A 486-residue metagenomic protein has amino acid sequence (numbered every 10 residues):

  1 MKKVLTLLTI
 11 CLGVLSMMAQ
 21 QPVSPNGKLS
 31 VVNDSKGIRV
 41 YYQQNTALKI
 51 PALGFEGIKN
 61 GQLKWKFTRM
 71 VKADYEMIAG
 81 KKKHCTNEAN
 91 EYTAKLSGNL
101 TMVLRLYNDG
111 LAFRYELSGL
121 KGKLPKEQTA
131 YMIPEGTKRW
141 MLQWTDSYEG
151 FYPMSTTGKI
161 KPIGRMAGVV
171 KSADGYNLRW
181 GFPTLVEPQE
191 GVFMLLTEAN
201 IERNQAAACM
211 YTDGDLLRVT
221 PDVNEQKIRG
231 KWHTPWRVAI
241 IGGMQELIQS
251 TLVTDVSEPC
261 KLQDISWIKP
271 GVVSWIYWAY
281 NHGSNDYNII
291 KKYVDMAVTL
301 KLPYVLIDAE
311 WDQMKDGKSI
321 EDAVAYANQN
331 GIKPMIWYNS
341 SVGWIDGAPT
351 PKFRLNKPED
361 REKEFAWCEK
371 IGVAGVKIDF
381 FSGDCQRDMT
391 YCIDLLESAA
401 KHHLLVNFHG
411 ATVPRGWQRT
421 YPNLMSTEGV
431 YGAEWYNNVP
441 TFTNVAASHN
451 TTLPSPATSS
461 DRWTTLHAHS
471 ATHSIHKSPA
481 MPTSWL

Functional and structural regions predicted by a protein language model:
M1-Q21: Bacterial Sec-dependent N-terminal signal peptides
Q21-V253: N-terminal accessory beta-strand-rich subdomains and adjacent acidic, glycine-rich linkers that precede catalytic cores
T157, P183-T184, V294, V324 (+1 more regions): Short amphipathic alpha-helical segments and helix-helix/interface helices
R229-Y304: An acidic-aromatic substrate-binding cleft motif
D308-P482: Aromatic- and carboxylate-enriched substrate-binding clefts and catalytic-loop regions of carbohydrate-active enzymes
S484-L486: Catalytic domains of carbohydrate-active enzymes that cleave complex glycans
